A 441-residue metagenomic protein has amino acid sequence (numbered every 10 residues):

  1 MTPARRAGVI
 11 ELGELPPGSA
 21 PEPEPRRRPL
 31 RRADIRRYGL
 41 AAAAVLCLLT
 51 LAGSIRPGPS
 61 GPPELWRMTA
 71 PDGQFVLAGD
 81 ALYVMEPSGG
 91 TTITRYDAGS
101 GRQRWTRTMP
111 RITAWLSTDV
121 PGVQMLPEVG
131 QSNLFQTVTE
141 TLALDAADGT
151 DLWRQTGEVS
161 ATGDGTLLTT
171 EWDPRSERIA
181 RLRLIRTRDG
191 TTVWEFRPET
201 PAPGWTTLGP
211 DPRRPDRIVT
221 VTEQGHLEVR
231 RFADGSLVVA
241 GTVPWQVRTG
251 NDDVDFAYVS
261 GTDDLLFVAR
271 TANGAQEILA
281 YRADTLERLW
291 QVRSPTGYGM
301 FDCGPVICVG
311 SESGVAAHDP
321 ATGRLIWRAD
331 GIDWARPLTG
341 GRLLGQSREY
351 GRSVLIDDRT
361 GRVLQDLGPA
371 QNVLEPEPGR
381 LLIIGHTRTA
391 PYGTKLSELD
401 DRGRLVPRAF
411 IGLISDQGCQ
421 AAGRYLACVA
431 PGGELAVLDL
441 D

Functional and structural regions predicted by a protein language model:
T2-D441: Secretory-pathway ectodomains
